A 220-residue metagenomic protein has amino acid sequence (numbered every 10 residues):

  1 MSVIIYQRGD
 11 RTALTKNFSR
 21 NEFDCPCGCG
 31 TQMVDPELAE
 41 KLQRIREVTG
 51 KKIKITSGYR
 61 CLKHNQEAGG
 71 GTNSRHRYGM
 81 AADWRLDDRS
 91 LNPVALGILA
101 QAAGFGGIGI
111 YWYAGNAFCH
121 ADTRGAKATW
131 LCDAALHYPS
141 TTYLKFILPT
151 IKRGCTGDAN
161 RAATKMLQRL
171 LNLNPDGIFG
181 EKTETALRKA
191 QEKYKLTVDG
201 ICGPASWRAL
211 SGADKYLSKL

Functional and structural regions predicted by a protein language model:
M1-F23, L131-P149, L217: Intrinsically disordered, low-complexity, Pro/Ser/Thr/Asn/Gly/Ala-rich spacer/linker segments adjacent to signal
M1-K52: Active-site acidic/histidine clusters and adjacent loop/turn architecture that either coordinate catalytic ions
P26-D35, D83-D87, P149-D158, L173-P175 (+1 more regions): Second-shell loop/turn segments in exported
T31-T56, R60-Y78, R89-G104, L136 (+3 more regions): Catalytic phosphate/metal-binding cores of nucleic-acid and nucleotide-processing enzymes, i.e., regions that mediate
N73-A82, L86-I151, A163, R208: Catalytic cores and adjacent binding grooves of peptidoglycan-active enzymes
C132-G177, Y216-L220: Acidic, Ser/Thr/Pro/Gly-enriched interdomain connector segments
L187-A190: Conserved hydrophobic/aromatic packing and binding residues within compact polymer-binding modules
